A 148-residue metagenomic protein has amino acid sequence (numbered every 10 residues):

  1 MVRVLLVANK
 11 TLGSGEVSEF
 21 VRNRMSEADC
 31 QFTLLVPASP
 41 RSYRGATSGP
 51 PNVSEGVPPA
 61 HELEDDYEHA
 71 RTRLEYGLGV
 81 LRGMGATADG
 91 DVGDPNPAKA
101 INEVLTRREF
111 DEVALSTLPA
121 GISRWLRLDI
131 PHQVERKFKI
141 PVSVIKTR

Functional and structural regions predicted by a protein language model:
V2-P58, K137, T147: Small/aliphatic-rich secondary-structure junction motif
R3, E112-A114: Structural motif
G56-T72: A short acidic, glycine-rich active-site loop that binds or catalyzes chemistry on phosphate/adenosine moieties
L74-D91, S143, R148: Mobile, glycine- and charge-enriched loop segments and immediately flanking short secondary-structure elements within
R82-E112: Structural beta-alpha unit
S116, K137-K146: Short, acidic/small-residue loops that bind anionic groups at enzyme active sites
S116-Q133: Glycine-rich, Arg-bearing micro-motifs that act as flexible, cationic patches
